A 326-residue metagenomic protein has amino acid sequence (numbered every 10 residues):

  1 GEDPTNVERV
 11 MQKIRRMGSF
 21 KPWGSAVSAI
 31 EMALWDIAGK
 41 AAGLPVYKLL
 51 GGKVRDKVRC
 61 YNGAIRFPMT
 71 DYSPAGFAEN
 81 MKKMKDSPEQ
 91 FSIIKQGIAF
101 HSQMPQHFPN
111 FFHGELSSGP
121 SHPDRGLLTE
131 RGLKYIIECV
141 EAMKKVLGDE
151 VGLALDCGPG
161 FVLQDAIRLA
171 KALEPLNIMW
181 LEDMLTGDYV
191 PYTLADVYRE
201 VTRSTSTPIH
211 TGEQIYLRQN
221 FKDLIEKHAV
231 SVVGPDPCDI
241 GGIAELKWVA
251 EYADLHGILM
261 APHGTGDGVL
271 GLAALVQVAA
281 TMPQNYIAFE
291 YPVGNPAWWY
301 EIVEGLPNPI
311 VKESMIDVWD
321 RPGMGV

Functional and structural regions predicted by a protein language model:
G1-A41: Metal- or metallocofactor-binding catalytic centers and their adjacent structured scaffolds across diverse enzyme
G1-E2, M17, I37, A41 (+8 more regions): Change "in soluble alpha/beta enzymes" to "in soluble alpha/beta proteins
I14, K40, L44-V58, I316: N-terminal amphipathic alpha-helix/helix-capping segment at the start of soluble metabolic enzymes
G18-S19, K171, N177, L185-W319: Shared catalytic-loop signature of beta/alpha-barrel
I30, G43, I94, D156 (+5 more regions): Conserved, mostly hydrophobic/aromatic
D36, K48, K82, E141 (+3 more regions): Active-site phosphate/pyrophosphate- and oxyanion-stabilizing loops and adjacent acidic/basic residues in soluble
P45, R59, G152, P208 (+1 more regions): Proline-centered loop/turn at the N-terminus of a beta-strand
K57, N62-V201: Metal-dependent enolase-superfamily TIM-barrel catalytic cores that perform enediolate-based chemistry
